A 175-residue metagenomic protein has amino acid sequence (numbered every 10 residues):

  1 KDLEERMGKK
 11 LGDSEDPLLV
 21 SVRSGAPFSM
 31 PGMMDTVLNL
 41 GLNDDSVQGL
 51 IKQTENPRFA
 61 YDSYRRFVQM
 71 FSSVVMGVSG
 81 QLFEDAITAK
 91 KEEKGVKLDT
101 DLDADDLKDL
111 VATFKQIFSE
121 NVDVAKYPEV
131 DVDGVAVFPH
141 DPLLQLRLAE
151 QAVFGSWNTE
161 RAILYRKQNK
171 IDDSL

Functional and structural regions predicted by a protein language model:
K1-L175: Nucleotide/phosphate-binding sheet-loop regions of phosphoryl- and nucleotidyl-transfer enzymes
